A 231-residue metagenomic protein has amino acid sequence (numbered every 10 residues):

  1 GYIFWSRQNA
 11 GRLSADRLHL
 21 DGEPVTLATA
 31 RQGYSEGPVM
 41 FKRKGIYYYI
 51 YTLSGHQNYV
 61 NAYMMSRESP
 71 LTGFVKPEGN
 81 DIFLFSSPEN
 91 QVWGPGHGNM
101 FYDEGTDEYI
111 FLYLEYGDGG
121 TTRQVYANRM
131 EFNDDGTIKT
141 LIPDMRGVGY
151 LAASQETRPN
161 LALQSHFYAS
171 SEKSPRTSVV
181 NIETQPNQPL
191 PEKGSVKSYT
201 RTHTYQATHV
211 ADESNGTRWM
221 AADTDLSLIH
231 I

Functional and structural regions predicted by a protein language model:
G1-G33, K42-Y47, T52-E89, E104-T106 (+1 more regions): Beta-rich carbohydrate-recognition and catalytic domains
E36-V39, G96-N99: Beta-propeller and closely related beta-sheet repeat lectin domains
G94-G96, R123: Short, surface-exposed coil-to-beta transition loops
Y150-L228: Disordered, acidic Ser/Thr/Pro-rich linker "stalks" and the adjacent N-terminal cap of the next globular domain
